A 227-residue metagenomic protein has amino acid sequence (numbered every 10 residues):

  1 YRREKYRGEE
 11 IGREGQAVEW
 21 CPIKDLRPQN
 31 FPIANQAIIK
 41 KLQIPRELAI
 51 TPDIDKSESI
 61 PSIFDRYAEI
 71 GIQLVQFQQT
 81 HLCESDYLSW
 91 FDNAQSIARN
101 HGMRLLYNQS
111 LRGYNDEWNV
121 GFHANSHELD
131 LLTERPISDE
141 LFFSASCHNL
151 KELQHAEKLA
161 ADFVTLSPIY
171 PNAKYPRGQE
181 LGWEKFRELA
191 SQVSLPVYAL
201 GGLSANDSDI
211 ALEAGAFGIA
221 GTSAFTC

Functional and structural regions predicted by a protein language model:
Y1-E9, K24: Active-site-adjacent beta-strand/loop module that shapes the phosphate/pyrophosphate-binding cleft
G12-D65, I70: Nudix hydrolase/Nudix homology domain
P45-P52, V75-F77, L105-Y107, V120-A124 (+4 more regions): Hydrophobic faces of well-ordered beta-strands that scaffold small-molecule active sites in alpha/beta enzyme cores
A49, Y67, V75, Y114 (+5 more regions): Conserved, mostly hydrophobic/aromatic
D53-Y67, S110-R112, N149-H155, S204-D209: Short, acidic/polar
S62-I70, E117, H127, K151-S167 (+1 more regions): Alpha/beta enzyme core
Q79, F122, S126-P136, F163-R177 (+1 more regions): Glycine-rich phosphate-binding active-site loops on the catalytic face of alpha/beta enzymes
L88-Q109, S126, E134-N149, R177-A205: Alpha-helix-loop-beta-strand connector modules within alpha/beta enzyme cores
